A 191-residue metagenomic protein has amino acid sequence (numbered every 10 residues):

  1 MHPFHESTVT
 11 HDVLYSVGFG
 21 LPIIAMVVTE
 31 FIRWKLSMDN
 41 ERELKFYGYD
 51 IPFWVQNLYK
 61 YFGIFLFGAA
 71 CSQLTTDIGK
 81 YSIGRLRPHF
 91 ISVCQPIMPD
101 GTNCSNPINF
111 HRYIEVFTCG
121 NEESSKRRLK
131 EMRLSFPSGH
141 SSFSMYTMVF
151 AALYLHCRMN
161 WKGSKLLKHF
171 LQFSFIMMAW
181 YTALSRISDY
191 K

Functional and structural regions predicted by a protein language model:
M1-I64, L74-Q95, R112-E123, R127-E131: N-terminal transmembrane-helix/juxtamembrane module of multi-pass inner/ER membrane proteins
Y15-P22, F65-A69, L171, F175-M178: Hydrophobic alpha-helical transmembrane segments of polytopic
M26, I64, G68, D77-R85 (+5 more regions): Ordered, helix-dominated protein-protein interaction surfaces in large eukaryotic regulatory proteins
E30, K35, D39-E43, A69 (+5 more regions): Generic local-structure boundary detector
K60, I97-K191: Membrane-embedded catalytic cores of phosphoryl/pyrophosphoryl-handling enzymes
